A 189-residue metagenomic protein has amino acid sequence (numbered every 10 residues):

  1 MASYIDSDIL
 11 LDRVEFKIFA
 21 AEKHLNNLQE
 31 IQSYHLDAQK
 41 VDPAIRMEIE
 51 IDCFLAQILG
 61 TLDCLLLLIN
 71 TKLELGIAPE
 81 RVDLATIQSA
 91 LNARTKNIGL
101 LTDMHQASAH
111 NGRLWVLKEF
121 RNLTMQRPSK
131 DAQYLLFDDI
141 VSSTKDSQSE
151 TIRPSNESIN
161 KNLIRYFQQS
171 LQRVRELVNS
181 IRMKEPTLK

Functional and structural regions predicted by a protein language model:
M1-A56, G60, C64-K189: Acidic, Ser/Thr/Gly/Pro-rich intrinsically disordered interaction regions
